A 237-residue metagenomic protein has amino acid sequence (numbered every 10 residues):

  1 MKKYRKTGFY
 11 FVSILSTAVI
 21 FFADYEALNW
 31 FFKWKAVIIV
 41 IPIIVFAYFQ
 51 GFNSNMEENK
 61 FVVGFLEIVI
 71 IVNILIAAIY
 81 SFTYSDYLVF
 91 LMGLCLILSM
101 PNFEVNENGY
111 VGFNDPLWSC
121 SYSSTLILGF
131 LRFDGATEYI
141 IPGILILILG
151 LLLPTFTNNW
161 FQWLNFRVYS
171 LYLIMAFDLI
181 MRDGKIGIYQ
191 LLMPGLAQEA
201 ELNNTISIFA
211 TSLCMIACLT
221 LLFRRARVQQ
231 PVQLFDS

Functional and structural regions predicted by a protein language model:
M1-K3, I44-E57, M100-N108, L153-F161 (+1 more regions): C-terminal ends of transmembrane helices
M1-N59: An N-terminal, globular interaction/scaffold subdomain
G8-V12, L117, P142, I206: Alpha-helical transmembrane segments of integral membrane proteins
T17-F21, I71-I76, Y122-G129, I174-G184: Aromatic-anchored segments of alpha-helical transmembrane domains
N29-W34, Y84-L88, I140, P194-N204: Non-cytosolic membrane-interface motifs at loop->transmembrane helix junctions
A36-G51, I70-N73, L88-N102, L145-L151 (+1 more regions): Hydrophobic cores of alpha-helical transmembrane segments in multi-pass inner/ER membrane proteins, independent
F61-W163, R167: Generic multipass alpha-helical transmembrane bundles of integral membrane proteins
G143-S237: C-terminal transmembrane-bundle signature of multipass membrane proteins, characterized by strong activation on
